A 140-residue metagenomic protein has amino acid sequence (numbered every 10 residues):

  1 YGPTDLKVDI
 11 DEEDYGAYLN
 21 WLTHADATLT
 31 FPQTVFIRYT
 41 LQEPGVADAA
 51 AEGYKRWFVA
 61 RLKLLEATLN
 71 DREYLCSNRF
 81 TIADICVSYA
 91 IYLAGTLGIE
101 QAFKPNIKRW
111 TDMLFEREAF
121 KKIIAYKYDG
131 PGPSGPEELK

Functional and structural regions predicted by a protein language model:
Y1-E52, E66: GST-like domain detector, emphasizing the conserved glutathione-binding G-site in the N-terminal thioredoxin-like
T4-D9, F31-Q33, Y74-N78, F103 (+1 more regions): Short, hydrophobic secondary-structure boundary micro-motifs
V8-A17, G53-Y54, D71-A83: All-alpha amphipathic helical-bundle segments outside canonical DNA-binding/catalytic cores that form hydrophobic
E12-Y18, I91, I99, K122-I123: A structure-centric feature marking long, well-folded core domains of fungal metabolic enzymes and membrane transporters
A17-N20, G53-A60, L64, N106-R109: A non-catalytic, amphipathic alpha-helix used as a structural packing/dimerization or gating element in enzyme scaffolds
T28, P32-I37, L75-F103, T111-L114: GST superfamily/GST-like fold recognition
D48-K55, Y74, L97-E100: Active-site rim elements
K127-K140: Acidic/histidine-enriched, glycine/proline-rich intrinsically disordered or flexible terminal extensions
